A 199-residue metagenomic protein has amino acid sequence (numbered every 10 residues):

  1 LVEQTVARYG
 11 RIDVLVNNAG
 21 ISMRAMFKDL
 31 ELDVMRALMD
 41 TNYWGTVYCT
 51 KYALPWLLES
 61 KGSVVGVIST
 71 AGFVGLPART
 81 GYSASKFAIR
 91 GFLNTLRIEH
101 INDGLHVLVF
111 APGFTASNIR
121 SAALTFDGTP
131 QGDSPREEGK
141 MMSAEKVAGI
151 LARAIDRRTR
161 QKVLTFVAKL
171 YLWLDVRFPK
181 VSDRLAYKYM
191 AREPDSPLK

Functional and structural regions predicted by a protein language model:
L1-G10: Conserved amphipathic alpha-helix within the SDR
G10, V74, T95-H106: Active-site-adjacent segment of SDR/Rossmann-fold oxidoreductases
M26-F27, E31-R36: Substrate-binding pocket helix/loop in short-chain dehydrogenase/reductase
F27-K28, V74-G81: Active-site loop immediately N-terminal to the catalytic Tyr-X3-Lys motif of short-chain dehydrogenase/reductase
T50, S85: Active-site helix of classical SDR
S69: Residue(s) in the substrate-gating loop at a strand-loop-helix junction that position the organic substrate next
N102-F166: SDR active-site lid
